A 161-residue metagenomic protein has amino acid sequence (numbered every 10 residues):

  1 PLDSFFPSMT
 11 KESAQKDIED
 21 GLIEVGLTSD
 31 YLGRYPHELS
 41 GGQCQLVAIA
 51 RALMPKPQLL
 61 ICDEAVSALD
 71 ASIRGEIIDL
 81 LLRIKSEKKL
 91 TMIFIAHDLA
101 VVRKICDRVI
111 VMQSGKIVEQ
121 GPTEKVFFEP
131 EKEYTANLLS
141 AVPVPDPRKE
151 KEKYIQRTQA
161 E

Functional and structural regions predicted by a protein language model:
E12-D30, L139-S140: Conserved ABC ATPase "signature" region
Y35-L39, Q43: Conserved ABC ATPase signature
I49, I77: Hydrophobic anchor residue at the start of the ABC signature
K56: Conserved catalytic motifs of ABC-family nucleotide-binding domains
V102-K104: A short, surface-exposed alpha-helical micro-motif characterized by mixed small hydrophobic and charged/polar residues
Q120-G121: ABC ATPase "signature
